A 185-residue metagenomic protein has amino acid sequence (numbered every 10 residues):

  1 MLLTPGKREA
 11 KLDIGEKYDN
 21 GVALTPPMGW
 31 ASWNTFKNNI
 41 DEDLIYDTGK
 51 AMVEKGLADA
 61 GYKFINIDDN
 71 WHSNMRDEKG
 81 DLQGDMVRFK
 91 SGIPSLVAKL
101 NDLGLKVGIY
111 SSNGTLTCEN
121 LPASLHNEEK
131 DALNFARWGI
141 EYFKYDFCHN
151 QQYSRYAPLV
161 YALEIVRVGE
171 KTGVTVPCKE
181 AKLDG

Functional and structural regions predicted by a protein language model:
M1-M28, W33: Mature N-terminal, pre-catalytic/accessory segment of carbohydrate-active enzymes
R8, L12, D102, T172 (+1 more regions): N-terminal cationic leader/targeting segments used for protein routing and processing
L24, D41-E42: Fold-level signature of zinc-dependent metallopeptidase catalytic domains
S32-I40: A short N-terminal beta->alpha junction/helix N-cap motif
F36, T48-R155: Aromatic-lined carbohydrate-binding/catalytic grooves of carbohydrate-active enzymes
K130, I165-G185: Glycan-recognition surfaces
R155-R167: Extracytoplasmic, non-cytosolic globular domains
